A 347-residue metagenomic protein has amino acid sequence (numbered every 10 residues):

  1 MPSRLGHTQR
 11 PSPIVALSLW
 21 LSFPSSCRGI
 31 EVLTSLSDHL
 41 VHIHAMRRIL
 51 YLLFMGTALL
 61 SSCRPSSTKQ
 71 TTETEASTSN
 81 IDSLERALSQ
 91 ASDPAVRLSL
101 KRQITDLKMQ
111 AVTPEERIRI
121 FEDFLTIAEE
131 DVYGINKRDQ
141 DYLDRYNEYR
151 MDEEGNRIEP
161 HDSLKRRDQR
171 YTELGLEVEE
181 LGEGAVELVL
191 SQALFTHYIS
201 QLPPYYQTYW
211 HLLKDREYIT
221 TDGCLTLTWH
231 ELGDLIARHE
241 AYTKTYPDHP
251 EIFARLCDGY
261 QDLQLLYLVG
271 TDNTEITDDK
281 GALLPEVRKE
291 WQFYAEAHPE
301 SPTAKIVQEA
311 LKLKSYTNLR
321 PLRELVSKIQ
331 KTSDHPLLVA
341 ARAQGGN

Functional and structural regions predicted by a protein language model:
V32-A45: Short, Lys/Arg-enriched N-terminal segments with co-localized hydrophobic residues within the first ~10-30 amino acids
R47-L53: Sec-dependent signal peptide recognition, specifically the positively charged N-region followed immediately by
L60-S62: C-terminal motif of bacterial Sec signal peptides marking the signal peptidase cleavage site
R64-S66: Bacterial signal peptide processing site
K69-N347: Acidic, polar-rich low-complexity tracts and alpha-helical solenoid repeat scaffolds
